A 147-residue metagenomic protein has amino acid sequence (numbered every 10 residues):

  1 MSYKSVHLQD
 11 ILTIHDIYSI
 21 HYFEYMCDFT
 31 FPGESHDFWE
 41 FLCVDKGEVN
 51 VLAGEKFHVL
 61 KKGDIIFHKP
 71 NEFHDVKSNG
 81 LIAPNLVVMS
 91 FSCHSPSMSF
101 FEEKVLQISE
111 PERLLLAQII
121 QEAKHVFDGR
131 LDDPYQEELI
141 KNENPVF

Functional and structural regions predicted by a protein language model:
M1-V59, I65, E72, L116 (+1 more regions): Generic protein-terminus/edge-of-domain signal
D16, I82, P111-L115: Alpha-helical structural motif
F23, L60, M89, L106: Hydrophobic residues at beta-strand termini and immediately following loops that shape nucleotide-binding pockets
C27, E48, G80, C93-S95 (+1 more regions): Residue-level detector of flexible, active-site-proximal loop/helix-junction positions within diverse enzyme catalytic
K46, L81, Q121: ATP/adenylate-binding site constellation spanning eukaryotic-like Ser/Thr protein kinases, ABC-transporter
N71-E103: Ligand-binding loop in jelly-roll beta-barrel domains
M98-F147: Amphipathic alpha-helical segments enriched in hydrophobic/aromatic residues interleaved with Lys/Arg
